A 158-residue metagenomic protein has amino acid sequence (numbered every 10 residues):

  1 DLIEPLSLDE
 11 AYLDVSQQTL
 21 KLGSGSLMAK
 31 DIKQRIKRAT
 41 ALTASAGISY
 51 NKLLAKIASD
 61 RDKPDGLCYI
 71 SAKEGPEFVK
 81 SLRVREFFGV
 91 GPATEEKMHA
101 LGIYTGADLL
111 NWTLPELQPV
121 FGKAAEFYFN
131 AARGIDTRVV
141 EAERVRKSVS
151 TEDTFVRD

Functional and structural regions predicted by a protein language model:
D1-P64, E126, N130-R146, E152-F155: Structure-specific DNA junction-binding interface
Q18-T19, S49-L53, E74, V84 (+2 more regions): Short acidic/polar capping segments at secondary-structure boundaries
A39, K80-F87, E116-L117: Non-catalytic interaction surface on structured domains
I57, F78, V120: Residues that scaffold the ATP/ADP-binding catalytic core of kinase and kinase-like folds
A58, K80, M98-A100: A short secondary-structure junction signal
L67-S81: A short, charged helix-loop
E86, T94-D158: DNA-contacting surface of Y-family translesion DNA polymerases
